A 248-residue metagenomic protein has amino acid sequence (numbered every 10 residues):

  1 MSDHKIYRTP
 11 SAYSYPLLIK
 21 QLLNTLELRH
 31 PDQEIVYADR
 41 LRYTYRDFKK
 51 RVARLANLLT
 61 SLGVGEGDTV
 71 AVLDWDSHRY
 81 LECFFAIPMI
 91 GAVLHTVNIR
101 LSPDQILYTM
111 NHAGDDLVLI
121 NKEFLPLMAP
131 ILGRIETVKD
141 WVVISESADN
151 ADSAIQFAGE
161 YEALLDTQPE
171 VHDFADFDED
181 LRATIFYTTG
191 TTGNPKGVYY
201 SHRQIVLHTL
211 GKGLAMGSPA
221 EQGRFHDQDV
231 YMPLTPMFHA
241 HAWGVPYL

Functional and structural regions predicted by a protein language model:
Y7-L17, A129, D149-R182: Flexible, low-complexity linker/hinge segments
S14-I35, K50: A short N-terminal helical cap/helix-turn-helix that marks the beginning of AMP-binding/adenylate-forming
P31, T167-Y187, N194, A220-V230: Conserved pre-ATP/AMP-binding loop-to-beta segment of ANL
D32-S77, L81-F85, S102-L107, E160-E162: Conserved AMP-binding/adenylate-forming core of the ANL superfamily
T44-D47, A183-L210: Conserved AMP-binding A3 loop
S61-L62, M89-A163: Structural core segment of the AMP-binding/adenylate-forming
F85-I90, H112, H239, L248: Short hydrophobic alpha-helices that are characteristic scaffold elements of the AMP-binding
V206-V230, F238-L248: Conserved AMP-binding/adenylation subdomain of ANL enzymes
